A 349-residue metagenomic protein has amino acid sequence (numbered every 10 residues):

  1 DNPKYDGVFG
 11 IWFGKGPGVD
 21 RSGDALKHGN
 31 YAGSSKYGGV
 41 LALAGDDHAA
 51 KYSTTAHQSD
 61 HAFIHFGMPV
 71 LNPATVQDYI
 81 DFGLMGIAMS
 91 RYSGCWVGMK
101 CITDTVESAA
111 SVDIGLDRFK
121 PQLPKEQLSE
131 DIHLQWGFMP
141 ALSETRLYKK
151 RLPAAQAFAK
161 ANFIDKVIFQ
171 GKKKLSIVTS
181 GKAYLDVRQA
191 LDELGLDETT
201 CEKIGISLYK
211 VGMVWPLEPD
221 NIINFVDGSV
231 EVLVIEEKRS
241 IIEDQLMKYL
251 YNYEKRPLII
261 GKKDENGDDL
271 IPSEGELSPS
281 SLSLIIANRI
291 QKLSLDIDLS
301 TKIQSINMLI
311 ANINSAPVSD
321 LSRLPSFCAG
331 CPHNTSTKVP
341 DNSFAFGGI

Functional and structural regions predicted by a protein language model:
D1-R91, I102, N334-K338, F344-I349: Thiamine diphosphate
P73-F327, P332-H333: Flexible, low-complexity linker and terminal segments
V226, V339-P340: Alpha-helix C-terminal capping segments
